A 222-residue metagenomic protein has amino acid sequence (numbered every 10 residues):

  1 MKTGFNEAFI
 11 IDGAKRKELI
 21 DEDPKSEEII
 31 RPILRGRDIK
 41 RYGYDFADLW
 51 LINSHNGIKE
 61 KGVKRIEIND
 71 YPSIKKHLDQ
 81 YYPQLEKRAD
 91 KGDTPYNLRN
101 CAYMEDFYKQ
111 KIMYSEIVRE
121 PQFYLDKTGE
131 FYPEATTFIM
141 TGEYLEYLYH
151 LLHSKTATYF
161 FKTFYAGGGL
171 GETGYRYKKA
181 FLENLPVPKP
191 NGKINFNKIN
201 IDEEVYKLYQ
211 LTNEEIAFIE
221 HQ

Functional and structural regions predicted by a protein language model:
M1-K189, K207: Polybasic, glycine- and aromatic-enriched phosphate-binding surface used to engage nucleic acids
S154, N191-Q222: Amphipathic alpha-helical coiled-coil/heptad-repeat segments
